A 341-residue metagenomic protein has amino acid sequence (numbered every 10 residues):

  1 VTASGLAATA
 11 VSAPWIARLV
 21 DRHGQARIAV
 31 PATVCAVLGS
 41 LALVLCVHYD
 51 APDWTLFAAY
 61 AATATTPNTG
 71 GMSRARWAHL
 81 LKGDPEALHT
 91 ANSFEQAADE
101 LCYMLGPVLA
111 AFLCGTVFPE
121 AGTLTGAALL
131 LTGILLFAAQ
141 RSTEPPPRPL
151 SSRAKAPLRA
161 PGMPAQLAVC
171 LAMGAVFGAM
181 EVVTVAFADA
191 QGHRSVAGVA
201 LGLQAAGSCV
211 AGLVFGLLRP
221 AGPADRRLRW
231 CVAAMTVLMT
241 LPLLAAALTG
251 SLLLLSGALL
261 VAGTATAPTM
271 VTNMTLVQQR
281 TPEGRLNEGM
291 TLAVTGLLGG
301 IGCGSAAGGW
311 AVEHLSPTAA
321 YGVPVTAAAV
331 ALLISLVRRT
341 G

Functional and structural regions predicted by a protein language model:
V1-A10, P157-G202: Helix-loop boundary and gating motifs at the non-cytosolic
V11-Q25, C114, V210-D225, V312: Helix-to-loop junctions at the C-terminal end of transmembrane segments in multipass secondary transporters
V34-D50, A234-T249: C-terminal ends and interior cores of transmembrane alpha-helices in multi-pass membrane transporters/permeases
P52-T69, L171, L254-P268: Hydrophobic core of transmembrane alpha-helices in multi-pass small-molecule transporters, especially MFS/SLC-type
A59-L101: Cytoplasmic helix-loop-helix junction between adjacent transmembrane helices in 12-TM secondary transporters
N68-K82, T184, P268-T281: Intracellular juxtamembrane helix-capping segments at the cytosolic ends of symmetry-related transmembrane helices
R226-V271: C-terminal transmembrane helical hairpin of 12-TM major facilitator-type secondary transporters
R280, G284-L315: A late C-terminal transmembrane helix in Major Facilitator Superfamily
